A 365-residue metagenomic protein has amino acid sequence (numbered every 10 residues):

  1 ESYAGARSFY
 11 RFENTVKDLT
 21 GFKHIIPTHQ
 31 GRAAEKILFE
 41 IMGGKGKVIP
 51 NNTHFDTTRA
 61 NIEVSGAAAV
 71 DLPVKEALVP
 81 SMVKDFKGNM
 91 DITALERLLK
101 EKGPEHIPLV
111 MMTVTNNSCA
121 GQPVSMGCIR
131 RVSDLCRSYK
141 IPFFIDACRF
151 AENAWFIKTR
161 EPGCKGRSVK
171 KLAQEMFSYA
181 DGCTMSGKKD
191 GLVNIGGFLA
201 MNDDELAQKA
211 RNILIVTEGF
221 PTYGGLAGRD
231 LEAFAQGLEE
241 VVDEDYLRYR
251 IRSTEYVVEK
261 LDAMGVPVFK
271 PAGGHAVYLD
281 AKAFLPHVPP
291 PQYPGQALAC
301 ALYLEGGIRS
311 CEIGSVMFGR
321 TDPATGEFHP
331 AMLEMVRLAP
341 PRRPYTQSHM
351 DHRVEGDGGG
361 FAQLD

Functional and structural regions predicted by a protein language model:
A4-I25, H29-V266, P289-P290: Conserved PLP-enzyme active-site core in the AAT-like
A207-Q208, P286-P294, R343-H352: Short, conserved charged micro-motifs
R211-L214, L231-E240, H275-L285, A331-R337: Short acidic (Asp/Glu) and glycine-rich catalytic loops that position anionic groups and cofactors
T217-E218, G306-I308, G359-L364: A common structural junction motif
V241, M317-D365: PLP-dependent enzyme catalytic core of the Aspartate aminotransferase-like
T254-E255, F269-A281: Conserved glycine-rich beta-strand-loop-beta hairpin in the small C-terminal domain of fold type I
K282-S310, P323-A331: Active-site loop ensemble at the mouth of alpha/beta enzyme cores that anchors a bound cofactor
